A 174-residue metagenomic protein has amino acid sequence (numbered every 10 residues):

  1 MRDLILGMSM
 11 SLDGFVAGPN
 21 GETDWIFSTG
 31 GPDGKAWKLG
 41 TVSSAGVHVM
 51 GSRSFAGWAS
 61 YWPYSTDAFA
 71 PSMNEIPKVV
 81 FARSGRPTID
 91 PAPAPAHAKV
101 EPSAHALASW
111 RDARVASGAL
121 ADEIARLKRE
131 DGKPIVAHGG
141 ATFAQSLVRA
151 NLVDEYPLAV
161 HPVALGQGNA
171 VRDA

Functional and structural regions predicted by a protein language model:
M1-L152, P162-A174: Portal/gating segments that form or line small-molecule/metal binding sites
A159: Feature captures the catalytic ectodomains and active-site-proximal regions of enzymes that hydrolyze or transfer
